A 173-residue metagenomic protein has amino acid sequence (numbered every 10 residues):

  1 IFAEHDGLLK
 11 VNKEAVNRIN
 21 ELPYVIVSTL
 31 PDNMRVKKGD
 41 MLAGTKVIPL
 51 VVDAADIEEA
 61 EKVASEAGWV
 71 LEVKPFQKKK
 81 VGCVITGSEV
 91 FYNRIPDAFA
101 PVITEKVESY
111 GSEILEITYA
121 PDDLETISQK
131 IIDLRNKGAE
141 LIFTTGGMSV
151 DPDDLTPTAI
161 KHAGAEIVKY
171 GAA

Functional and structural regions predicted by a protein language model:
I1-L115, Y119: Short, glycine/charged-enriched hinge/interface segments at domain edges or termini
S88, A98, S112-A173: Short glycine/threonine-rich loop/turn motifs
